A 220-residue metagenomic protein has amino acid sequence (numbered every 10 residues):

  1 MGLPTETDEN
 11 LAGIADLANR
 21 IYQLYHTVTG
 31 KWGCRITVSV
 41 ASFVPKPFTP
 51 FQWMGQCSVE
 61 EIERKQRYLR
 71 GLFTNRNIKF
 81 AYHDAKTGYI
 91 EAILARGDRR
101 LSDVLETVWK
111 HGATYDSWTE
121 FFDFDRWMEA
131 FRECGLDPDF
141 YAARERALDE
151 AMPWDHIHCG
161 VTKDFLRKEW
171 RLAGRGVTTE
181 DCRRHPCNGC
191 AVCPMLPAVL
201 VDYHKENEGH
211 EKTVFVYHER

Functional and structural regions predicted by a protein language model:
M1-D8, P45, M54, H204-R220: Proteins with a high burden of low-complexity, intrinsically disordered sequence enriched in S/T/G/P/A and R, requiring
M1-T49, E61-A85: Conserved C-terminal portion of the radical SAM core fold that forms the substrate/S-adenosylmethionine-binding
L3, P45-K46, P50-W53, W154-C159 (+1 more regions): Generic structural "secondary-structure junction" signal
P4, P47, G55, P186 (+1 more regions): Proline-rich intrinsically disordered, low-complexity coils
P4-L11, G55-E63, S117, M152-H156: Hydrophobic alpha-helical scaffolding
D8-I14, G30, Q52-M54, T178-H185 (+1 more regions): Composition- and surface-driven signal marking solvent-exposed, interaction-prone regions in large proteins
N10-I14, F51-I62, L94-S102: Short secondary-structure boundary/capping segments
T74-R220: Radical SAM enzyme core and accessory elements
